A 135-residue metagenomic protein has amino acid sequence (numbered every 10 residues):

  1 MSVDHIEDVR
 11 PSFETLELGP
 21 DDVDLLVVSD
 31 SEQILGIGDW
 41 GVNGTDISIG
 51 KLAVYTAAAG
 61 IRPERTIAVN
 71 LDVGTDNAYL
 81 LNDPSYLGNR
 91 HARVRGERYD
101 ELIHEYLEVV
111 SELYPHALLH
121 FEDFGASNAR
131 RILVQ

Functional and structural regions predicted by a protein language model:
M1-Q135: Metallocofactor- and cofactor-centric catalytic cores in central/energy metabolism, strongly enriched
